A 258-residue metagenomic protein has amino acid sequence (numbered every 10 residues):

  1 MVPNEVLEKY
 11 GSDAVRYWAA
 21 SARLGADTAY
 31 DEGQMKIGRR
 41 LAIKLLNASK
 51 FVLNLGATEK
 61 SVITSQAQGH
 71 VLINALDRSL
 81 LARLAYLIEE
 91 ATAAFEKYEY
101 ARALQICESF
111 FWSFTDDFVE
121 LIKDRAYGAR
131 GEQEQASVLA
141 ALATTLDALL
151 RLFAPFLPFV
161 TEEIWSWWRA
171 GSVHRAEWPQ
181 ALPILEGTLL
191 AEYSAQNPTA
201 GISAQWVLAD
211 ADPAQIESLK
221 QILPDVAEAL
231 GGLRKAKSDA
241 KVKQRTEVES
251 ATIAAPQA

Functional and structural regions predicted by a protein language model:
M1-S65, V173, D239-R245: Catalytic adenosine-cofactor/nucleotide-binding cores of aminoacyl-tRNA synthetases and other
G11, L45, F114-T115, P158 (+1 more regions): Conserved structural-core and active-site-/substrate-pathway-adjacent residues in large, well-folded domains of enzymes
D13-Y17, S79-Y86, S109, S113: Generic alpha-helical secondary structure signal
Y30-I37, E99, E134-L142: Membrane-interfacial loop-to-helix junctions in multi-pass inner-membrane proteins
F51, W112-E120: Glycine-rich, acidic and aromatic/proline-enriched surface loops and short helix-turn segments that act as binding
E59-Q66, H70-E89, E120-G232, A240 (+1 more regions): Acidic, turn-prone loop/beta-hairpin segments
F95-R102: Short helix-adjacent coil turns
L104, E108: Aromatic-lined ligand-binding clefts that engage carbohydrates, nucleic acids, or primary amines
